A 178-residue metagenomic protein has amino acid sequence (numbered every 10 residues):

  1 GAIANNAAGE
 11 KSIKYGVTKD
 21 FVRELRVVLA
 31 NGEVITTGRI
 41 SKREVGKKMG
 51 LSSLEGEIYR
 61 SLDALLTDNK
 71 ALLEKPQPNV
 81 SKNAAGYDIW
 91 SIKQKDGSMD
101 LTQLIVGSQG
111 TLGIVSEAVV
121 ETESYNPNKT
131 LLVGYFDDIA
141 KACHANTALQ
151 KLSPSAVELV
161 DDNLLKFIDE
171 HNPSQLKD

Functional and structural regions predicted by a protein language model:
A2-K141, A145-N146: FAD-binding subdomain of flavoenzyme oxidoreductases
Q150-D178: Terminal amphipathic helices with adjacent charged low-complexity linkers/tails
